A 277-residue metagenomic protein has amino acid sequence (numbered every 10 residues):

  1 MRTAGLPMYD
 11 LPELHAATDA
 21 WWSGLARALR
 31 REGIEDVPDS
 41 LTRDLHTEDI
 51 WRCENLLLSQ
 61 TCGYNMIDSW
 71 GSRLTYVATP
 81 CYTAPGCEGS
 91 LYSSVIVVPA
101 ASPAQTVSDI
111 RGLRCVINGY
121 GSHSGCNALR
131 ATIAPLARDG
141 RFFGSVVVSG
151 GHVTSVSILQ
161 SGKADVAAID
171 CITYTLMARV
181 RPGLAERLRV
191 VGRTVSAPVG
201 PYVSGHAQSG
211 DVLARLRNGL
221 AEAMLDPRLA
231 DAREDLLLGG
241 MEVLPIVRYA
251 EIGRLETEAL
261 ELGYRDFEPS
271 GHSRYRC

Functional and structural regions predicted by a protein language model:
M1-R73, A78-T83, G89-L91, R228-C277: N-terminal hydrophobic or amphipathic helices and topogenic motifs
A4-G24, A28, E88-V156, A230-E251: Bilobed "Venus flytrap"/periplasmic-binding protein-like clamshell domains and structurally analogous long
D36-I50, C81-A84, R141-S157, S196: Short helix-initiation/N-cap motifs at beta->coil->alpha
W51, I110, L159-Q160: Hydrophobic residues within well-ordered alpha-helices
L57, T61-G71, P135, Q160 (+1 more regions): A ligand-binding cleft/hinge motif common to bilobed small-molecule-binding domains
A78-P80, G86, S90-V95, P182-N218 (+1 more regions): Periplasmic-binding protein-like
D109-R111, L216-L220: Short amphipathic alpha-helices in soluble, non-transmembrane regions that often serve as interface/regulatory elements
N127-D139, G144, V148-Q160, T194-S196 (+2 more regions): Hydrophobic, well-ordered secondary-structure segments that either form specific early membrane-associated helices used
